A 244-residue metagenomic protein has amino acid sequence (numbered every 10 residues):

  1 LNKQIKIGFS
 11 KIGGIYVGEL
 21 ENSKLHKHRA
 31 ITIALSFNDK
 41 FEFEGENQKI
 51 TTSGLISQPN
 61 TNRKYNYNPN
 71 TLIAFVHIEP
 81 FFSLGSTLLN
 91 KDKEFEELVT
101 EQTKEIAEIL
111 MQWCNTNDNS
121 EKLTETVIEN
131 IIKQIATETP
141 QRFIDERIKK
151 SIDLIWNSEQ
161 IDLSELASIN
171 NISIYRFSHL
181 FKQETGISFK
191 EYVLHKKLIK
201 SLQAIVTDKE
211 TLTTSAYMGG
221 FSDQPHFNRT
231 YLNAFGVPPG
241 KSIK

Functional and structural regions predicted by a protein language model:
N2-I5, L20-S23, S222-F235, P239-I243: Helix-turn-helix/homeodomain-like alpha-helical modules used for DNA recognition and transcription-factor dimerization
N2-K93: N-terminal regulatory/effector-sensing and dimerization cores that precede helix-turn-helix DNA-binding domains
I15-G18, I131-T139, K182-G186: Short, Lys/Arg-enriched N-terminal segment that forms or immediately precedes the first helix of a structured domain
G54-L55, N66-Y67, H77, I148 (+3 more regions): Localized chelating/binding microdomains that coordinate divalent metal ions or stabilize phosphate-bearing
T87-D153: Amphipathic alpha-helical segments enriched in hydrophobic/aromatic residues interleaved with Lys/Arg
I144-S188, E210-M218: DNA-binding recognition helix and immediately preceding turn/loop of helix-turn-helix/winged-helix domains
L163-S164, Q183-Q224, N228, K244: Terminal helix-turn-helix DNA-binding modules in bacterial transcription factors
